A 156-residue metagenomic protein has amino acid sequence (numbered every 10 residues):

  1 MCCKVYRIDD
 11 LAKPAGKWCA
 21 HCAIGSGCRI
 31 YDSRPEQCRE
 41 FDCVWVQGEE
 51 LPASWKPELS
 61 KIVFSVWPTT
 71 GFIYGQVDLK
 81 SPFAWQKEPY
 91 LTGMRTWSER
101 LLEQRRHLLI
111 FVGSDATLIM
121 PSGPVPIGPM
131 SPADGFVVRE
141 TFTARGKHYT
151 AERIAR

Functional and structural regions predicted by a protein language model:
M1-R156: Short loop/turn segments that flank or connect secondary-structure elements
